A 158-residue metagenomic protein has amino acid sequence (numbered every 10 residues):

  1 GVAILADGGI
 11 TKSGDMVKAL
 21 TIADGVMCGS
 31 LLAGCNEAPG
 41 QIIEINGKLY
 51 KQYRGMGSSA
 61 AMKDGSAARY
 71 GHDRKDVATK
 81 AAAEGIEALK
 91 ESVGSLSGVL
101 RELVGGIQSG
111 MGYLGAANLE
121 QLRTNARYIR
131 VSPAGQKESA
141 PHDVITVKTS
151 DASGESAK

Functional and structural regions predicted by a protein language model:
G1-A6, I10-K158: Alpha/beta catalytic cores of nucleotide-metabolism and tRNA/nucleoside-modifying enzymes
